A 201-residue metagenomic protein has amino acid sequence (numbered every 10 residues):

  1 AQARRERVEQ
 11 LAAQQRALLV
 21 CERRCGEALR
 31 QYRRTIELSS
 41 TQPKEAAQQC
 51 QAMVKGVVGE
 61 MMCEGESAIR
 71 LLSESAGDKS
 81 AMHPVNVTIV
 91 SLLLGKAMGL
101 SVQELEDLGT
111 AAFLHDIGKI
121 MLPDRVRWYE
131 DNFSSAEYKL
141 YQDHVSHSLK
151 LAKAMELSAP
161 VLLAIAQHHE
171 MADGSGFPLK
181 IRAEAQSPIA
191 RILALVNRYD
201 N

Functional and structural regions predicted by a protein language model:
A1-E74, D78-K79: Non-catalytic interface/linker regions that flank or bridge core catalytic/transmembrane domains
G77-L108, H147, L151, K180-A185: Alpha-helical phosphate/pyrophosphate-handling elements in metalloenzyme active cores
V87, S91, H115, Y141: Conserved hydrophobic/aromatic pocket- or pore-lining residues that grip, position, or stack substrates in active sites
L108-F113, A194: Short alpha-helical catalytic segment bearing the HExxH-like zincin motif of zinc-dependent metalloproteases
A112, A152-R191: Histidine/acidic-rich helix-loop-helix segments that form or flank divalent-metal centers in metalloenzyme catalytic
F113, I117-M121, Y199: Active-site His/Glu-centered metal-binding helix of metallohydrolases
V126-S135: Post-HEXXH active-site segment of zinc metalloproteases
R191-N201: Conserved beta-strand-loop-short alpha-helix elements that form and flank the Mn2+/Mg2+-coordinating active site
